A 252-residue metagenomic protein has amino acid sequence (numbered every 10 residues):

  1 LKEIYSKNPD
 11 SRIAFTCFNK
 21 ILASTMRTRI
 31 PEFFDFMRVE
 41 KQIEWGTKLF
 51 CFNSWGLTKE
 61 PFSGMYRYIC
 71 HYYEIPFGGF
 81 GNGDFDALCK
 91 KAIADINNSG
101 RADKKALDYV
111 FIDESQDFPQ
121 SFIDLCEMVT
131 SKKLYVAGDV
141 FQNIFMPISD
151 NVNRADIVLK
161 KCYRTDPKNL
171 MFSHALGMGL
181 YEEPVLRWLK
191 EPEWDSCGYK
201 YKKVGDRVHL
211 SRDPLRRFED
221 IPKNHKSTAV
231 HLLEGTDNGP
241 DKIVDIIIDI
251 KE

Functional and structural regions predicted by a protein language model:
L1-E252: The feature marks helicase ATPase cores and/or their adjacent C-terminal helical subdomains in SF1/SF2/AAA+ helicases
